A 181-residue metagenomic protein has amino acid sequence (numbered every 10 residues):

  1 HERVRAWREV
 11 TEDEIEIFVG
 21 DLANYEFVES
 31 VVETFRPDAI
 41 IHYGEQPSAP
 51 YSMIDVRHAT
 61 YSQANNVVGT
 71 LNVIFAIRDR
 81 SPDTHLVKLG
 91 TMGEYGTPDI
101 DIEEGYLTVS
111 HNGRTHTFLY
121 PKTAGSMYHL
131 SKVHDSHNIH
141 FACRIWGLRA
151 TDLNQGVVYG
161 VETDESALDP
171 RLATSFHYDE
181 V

Functional and structural regions predicted by a protein language model:
H1-L168: N-terminal Rossmann-like NAD(P)+-binding domain of SDR-like oxidoreductases, especially those catalyzing
S126, S175-F176: Serine-centered coil/turn micro-motif
D169-T174: Short, surface-exposed loop/helix-turn segments at secondary-structure junctions that function as lids/hinges flanking
H177-V181: Alpha-helical substrate-binding/gating segment
